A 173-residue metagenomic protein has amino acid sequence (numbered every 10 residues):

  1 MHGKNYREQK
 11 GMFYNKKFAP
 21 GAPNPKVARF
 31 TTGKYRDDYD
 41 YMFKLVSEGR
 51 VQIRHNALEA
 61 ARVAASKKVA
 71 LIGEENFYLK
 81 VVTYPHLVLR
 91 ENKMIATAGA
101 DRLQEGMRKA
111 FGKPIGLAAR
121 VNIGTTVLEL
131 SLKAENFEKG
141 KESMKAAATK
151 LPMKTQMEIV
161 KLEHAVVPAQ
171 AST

Functional and structural regions predicted by a protein language model:
M1-T173: Ribosome-associated RNA-binding proteins
